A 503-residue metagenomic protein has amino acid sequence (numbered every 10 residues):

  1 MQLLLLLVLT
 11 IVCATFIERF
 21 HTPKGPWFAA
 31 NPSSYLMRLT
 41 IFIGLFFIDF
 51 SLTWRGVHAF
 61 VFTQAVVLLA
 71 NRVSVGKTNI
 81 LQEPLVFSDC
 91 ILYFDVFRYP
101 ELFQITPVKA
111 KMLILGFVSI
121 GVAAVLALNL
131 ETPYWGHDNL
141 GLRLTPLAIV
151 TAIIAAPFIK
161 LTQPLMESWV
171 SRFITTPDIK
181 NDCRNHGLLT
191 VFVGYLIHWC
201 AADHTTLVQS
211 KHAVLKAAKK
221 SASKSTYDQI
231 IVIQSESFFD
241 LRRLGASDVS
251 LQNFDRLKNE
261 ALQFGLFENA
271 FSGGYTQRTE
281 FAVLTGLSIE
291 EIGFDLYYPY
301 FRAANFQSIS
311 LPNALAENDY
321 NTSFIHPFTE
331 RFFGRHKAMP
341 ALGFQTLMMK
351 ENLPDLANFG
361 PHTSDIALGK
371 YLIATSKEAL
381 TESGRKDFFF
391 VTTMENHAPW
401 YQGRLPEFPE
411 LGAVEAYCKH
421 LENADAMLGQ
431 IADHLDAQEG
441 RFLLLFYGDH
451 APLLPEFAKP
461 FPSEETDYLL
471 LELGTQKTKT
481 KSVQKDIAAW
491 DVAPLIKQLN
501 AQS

Functional and structural regions predicted by a protein language model:
M1-N181: Transmembrane and membrane-interface helices of multi-pass, inner-membrane envelope-modifying transferases
V8, Y227, F239-R243, F333 (+1 more regions): Helix-boundary/low-complexity linker signature
R38-I43, Q229-R243, A261-N269, H450: Long, well-ordered hydrophobic secondary-structure segments characteristic of membrane-embedded and membrane-proximal
V96, D240, K477-T480: Short small-residue beta-strand/loop micro-motif enriched in glycine and branched aliphatics
L165-L196, F344-L356: His/Asp/Glu-rich, glycine-adjacent segments that coordinate divalent cations and/or stabilize oxyanion chemistry on
P177-V232, F239-N253: Membrane/wall-proximal cationic-aromatic binding patches
G245, V249-S503: Solvent-exposed soluble domains appended to multi-pass membrane proteins
